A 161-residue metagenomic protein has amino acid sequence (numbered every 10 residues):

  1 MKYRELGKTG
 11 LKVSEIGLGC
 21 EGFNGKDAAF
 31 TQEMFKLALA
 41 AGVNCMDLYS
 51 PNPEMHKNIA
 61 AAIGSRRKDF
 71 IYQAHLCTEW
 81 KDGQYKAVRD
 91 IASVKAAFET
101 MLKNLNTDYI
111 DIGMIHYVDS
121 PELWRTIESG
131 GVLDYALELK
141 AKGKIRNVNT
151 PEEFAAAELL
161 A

Functional and structural regions predicted by a protein language model:
M1-A74, Y135: N-terminal binding-site loop/beta-alpha segment at the start of enzyme catalytic domains that lines or forms
M1-K2, L18, V43, T78 (+3 more regions): Generic preference for well-ordered secondary structure
N24-G25, W80, S120-L123: Short, small-residue-enriched loops and turns at beta-alpha junctions that line or gate enzyme active sites
A29, A40, K86-E153, E158-L159: Glycine/proline-rich, positively charged, aromatic-decorated active-site loop/lid region on the catalytic face
M46-N52, C77-E79, K103-L105, K142-I145: Short C-terminal domain-edge/linker segments immediately following a structured domain
P51, I63-A92, H116: Structural motif corresponding to the early beta-alpha repeats
